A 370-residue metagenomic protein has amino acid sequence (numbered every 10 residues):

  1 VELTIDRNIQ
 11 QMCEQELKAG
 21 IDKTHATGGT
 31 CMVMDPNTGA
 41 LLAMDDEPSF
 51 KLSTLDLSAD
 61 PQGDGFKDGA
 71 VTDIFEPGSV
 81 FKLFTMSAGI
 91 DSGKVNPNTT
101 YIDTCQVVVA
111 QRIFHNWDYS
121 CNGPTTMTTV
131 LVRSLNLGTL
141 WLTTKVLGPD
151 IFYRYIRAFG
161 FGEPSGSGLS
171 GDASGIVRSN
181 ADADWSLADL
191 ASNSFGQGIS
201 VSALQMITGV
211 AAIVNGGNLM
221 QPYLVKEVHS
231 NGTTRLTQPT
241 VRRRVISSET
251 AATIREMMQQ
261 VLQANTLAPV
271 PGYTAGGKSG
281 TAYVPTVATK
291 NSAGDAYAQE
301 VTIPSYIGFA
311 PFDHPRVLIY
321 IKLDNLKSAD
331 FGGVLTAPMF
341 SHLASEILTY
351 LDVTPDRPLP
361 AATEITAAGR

Functional and structural regions predicted by a protein language model:
V1-G29: Conserved, well-ordered alpha-helix/loop/beta-strand core segments that scaffold catalytic motifs
I5, C31, D35-S79, F84-L323 (+1 more regions): Beta-lactam-recognizing serine transpeptidase/beta-lactamase-like catalytic domain environment
C13, V130, F340: A helicase ATPase "motif cassette" and its flanking acidic/Ser/Thr-rich regulatory loops
A19, K327-A329, Y350: Short beta-strands and strand-coil junctions in structured, solvent-facing domains, enriched
F66, V334-H342: A general alpha-helical scaffold signature found inside nucleotide-binding enzyme cores
V177, H342, E346-R370: Ligand-recognition elements built from short beta-strands and adjacent flexible loops
D324-L335: A short acidic/glycine-rich loop-to-helix N-cap element
